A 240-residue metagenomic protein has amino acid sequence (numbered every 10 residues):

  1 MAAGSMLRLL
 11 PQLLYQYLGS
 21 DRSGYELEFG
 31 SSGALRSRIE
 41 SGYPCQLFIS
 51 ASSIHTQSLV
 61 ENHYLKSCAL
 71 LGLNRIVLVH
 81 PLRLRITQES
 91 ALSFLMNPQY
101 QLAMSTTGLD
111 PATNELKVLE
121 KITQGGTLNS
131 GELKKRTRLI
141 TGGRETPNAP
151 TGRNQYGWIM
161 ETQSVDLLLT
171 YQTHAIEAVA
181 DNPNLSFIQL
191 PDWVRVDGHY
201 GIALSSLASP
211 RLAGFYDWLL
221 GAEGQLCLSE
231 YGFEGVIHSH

Functional and structural regions predicted by a protein language model:
M1-E28, G33, E40, S52-S53 (+3 more regions): Exported/periplasmic ABC-transporter solute-binding proteins
I49: Short active-site segment of divalent metal-dependent hydrolases/proteases that encodes the spacing between
H63-A69: Central helical "cap/lid" subdomain
